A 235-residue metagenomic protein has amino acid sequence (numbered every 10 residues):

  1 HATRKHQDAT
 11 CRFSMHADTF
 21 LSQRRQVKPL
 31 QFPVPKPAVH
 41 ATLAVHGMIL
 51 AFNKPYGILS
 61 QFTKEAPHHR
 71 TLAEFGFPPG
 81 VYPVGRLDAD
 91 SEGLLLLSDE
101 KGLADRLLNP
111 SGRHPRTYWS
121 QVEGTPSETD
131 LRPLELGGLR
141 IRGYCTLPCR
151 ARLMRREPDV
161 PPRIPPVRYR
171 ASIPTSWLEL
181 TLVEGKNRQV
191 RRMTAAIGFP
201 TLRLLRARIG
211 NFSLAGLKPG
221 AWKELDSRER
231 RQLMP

Functional and structural regions predicted by a protein language model:
H1-A9: Short, charge-rich patches within N-terminal targeting peptides
A2, D18-Q26, Q31: Short, low-complexity, intrinsically disordered N-terminal modules that encode targeting/processing signals
D8, F20-S22, E184: General helical secondary-structure elements
T19, Q31, A38-A44: Short, positively charged and aromatic/hydrophobic N-terminal segments
R24-R25, K36, V45: Class I S-adenosyl-L-methionine-dependent methyltransferase catalytic core
F32, L43-P235: RNA pseudouridine synthases
